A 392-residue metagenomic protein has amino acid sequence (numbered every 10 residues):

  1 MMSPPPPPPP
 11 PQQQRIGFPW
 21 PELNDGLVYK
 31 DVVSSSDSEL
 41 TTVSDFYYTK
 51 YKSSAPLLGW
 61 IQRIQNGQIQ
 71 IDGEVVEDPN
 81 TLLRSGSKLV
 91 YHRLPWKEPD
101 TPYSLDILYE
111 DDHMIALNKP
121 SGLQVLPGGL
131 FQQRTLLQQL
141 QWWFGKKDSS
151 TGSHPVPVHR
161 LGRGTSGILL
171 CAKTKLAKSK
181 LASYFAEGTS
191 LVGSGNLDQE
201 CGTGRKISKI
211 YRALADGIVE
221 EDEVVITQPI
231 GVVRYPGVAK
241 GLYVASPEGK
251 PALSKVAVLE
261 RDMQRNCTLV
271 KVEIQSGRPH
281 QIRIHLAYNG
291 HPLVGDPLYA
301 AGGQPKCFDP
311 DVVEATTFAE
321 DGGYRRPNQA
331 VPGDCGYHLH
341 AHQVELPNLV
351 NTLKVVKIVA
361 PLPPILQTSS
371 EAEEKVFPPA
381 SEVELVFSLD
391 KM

Functional and structural regions predicted by a protein language model:
M1-M392: RNA pseudouridine synthases
